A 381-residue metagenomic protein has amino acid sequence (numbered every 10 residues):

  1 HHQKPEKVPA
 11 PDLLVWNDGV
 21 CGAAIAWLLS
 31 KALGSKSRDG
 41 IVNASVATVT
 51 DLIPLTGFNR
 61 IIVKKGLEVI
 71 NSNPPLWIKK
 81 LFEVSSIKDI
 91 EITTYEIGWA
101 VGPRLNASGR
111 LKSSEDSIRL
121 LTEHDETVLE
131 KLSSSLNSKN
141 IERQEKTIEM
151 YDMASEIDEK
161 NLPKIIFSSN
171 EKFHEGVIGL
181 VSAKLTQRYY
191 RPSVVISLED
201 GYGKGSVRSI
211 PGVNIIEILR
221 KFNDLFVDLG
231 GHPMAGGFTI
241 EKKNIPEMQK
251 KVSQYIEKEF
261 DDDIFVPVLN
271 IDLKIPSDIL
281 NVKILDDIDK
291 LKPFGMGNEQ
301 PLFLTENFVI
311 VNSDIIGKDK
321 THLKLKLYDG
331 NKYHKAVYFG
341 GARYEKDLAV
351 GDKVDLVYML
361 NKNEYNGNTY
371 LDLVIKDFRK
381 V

Functional and structural regions predicted by a protein language model:
H2-A23, K36: Hydrophobic, small-residue-rich alpha-helical packing segments that form membrane-like cores
G34-K250, E257, I264, V268-L269 (+2 more regions): Hydrophobic helix-and-loop "lid/oligomerization" segment in the mid-to-C-terminal part of catalytic domains
N106, I288, Y358: A residue-level signal for conserved active-site and pocket-lining positions in enzyme catalytic cores
N244-K251, Y344, L348-V381: OB-fold single-stranded nucleic acid-binding module
I275-H334: Accessory interdomain/linker segments of ATP-dependent helicases and helicase-like nucleic-acid enzymes that mediate
N331-L348: Beta-strand/loop nucleic-acid-binding surfaces
